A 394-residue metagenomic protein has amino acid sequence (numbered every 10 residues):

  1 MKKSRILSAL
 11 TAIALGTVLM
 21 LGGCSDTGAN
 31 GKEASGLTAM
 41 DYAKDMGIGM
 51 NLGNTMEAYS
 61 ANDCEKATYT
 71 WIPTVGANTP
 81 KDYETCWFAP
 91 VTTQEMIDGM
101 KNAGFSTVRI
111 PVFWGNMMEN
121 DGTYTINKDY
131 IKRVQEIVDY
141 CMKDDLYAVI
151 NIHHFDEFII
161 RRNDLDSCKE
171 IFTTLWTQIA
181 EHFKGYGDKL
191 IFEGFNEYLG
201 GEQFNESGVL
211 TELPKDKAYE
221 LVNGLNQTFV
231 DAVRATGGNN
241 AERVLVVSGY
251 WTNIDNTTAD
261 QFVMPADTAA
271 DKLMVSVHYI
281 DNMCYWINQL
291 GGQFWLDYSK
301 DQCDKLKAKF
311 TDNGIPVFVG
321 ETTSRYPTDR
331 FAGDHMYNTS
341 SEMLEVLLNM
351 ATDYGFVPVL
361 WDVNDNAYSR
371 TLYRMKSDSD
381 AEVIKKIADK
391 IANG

Functional and structural regions predicted by a protein language model:
M1-L10: Bacterial N-terminal signal peptides that target proteins for export
V18-G23: C-terminal motif of bacterial Sec signal peptides marking the signal peptidase cleavage site
T27-T107: N-terminal carbohydrate-binding accessory modules
I48, L296, K300-G394: Substrate-binding cleft of secreted/luminal carbohydrate-active enzymes
Y83-V108, V112, M118, G122-H154 (+2 more regions): An active-site-proximal structural segment forming one wall of the substrate-binding cleft that immediately precedes
W114-K132, H154-E170, G200-P214, Q289-G291 (+2 more regions): Surface-exposed, active-site-proximal loop segments in enzymatic domains
E170-G291, D304-R325, N349, D353-F356: Active-site region of glycoside hydrolase catalytic domains
